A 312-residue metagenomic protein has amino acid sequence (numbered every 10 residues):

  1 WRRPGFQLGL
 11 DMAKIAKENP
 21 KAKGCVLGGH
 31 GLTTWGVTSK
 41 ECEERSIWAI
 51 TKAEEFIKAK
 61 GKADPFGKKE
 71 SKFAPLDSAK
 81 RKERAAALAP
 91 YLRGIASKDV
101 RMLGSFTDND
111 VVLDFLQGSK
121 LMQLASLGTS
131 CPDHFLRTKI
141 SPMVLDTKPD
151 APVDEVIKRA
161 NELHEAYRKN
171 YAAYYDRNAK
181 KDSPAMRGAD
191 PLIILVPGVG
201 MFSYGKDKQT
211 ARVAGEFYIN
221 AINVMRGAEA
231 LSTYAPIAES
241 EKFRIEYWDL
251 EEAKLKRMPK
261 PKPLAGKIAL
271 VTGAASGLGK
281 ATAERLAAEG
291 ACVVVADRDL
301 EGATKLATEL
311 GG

Functional and structural regions predicted by a protein language model:
W1-A269: Glycine-rich flexible loops
G36, G205, K280-A281, T304-K305: Short glycine-/acidic-enriched loop or helix-start segments at secondary-structure transitions that form or flank
C42, R81, L278-G279, D299: Generic hydrophobic secondary-structure packing signal
K262-V294: Canonical Rossmann dinucleotide-binding motif of NAD(H)/NADP(H)-dependent dehydrogenases/reductases, specifically
A291-K305: Conserved glycine-rich Rossmann-like NAD(P)H-binding loop of the short-chain dehydrogenase/reductase
T308-G312: Rossmann-fold cofactor-recognition segment
